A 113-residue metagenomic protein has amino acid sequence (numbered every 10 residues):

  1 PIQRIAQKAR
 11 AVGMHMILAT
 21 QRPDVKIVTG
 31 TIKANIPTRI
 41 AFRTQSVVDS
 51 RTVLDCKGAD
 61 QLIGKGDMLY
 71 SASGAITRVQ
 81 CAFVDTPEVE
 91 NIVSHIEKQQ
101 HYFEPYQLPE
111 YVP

Functional and structural regions predicted by a protein language model:
P1-L18, S46: Substrate-engagement module of ASCE P-loop NTPases
P1-R4, A11, T31-I40, C56 (+1 more regions): Conserved P-loop NTPase motor module
I5, P23-D24, S50: Secretory N-termini
V12-G30, T38-A41: Canonical AAA+ ATPase core
Q21, T44, K65: Short secondary-structure boundary segments
K26-I27, V48, P87: Residues that form or flank phosphate/diphosphate-binding pockets in enzymes that use nucleotide phosphates
V28, I32, S50-V53: Hydrophobic packing residues within well-ordered alpha-helices of enzyme cores
T44-C56: Conserved AAA+ ATPase core "coupling" helix
